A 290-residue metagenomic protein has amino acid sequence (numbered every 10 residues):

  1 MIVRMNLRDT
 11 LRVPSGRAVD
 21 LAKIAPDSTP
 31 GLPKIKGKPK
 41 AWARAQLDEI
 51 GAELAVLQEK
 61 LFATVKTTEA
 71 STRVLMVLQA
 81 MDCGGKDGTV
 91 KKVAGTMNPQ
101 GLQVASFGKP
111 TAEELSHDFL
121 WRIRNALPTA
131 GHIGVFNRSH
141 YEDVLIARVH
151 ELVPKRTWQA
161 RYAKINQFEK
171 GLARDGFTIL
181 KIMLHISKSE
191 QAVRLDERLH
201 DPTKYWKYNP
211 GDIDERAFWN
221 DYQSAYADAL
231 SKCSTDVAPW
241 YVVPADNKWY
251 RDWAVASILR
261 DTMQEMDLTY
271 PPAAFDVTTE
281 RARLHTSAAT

Functional and structural regions predicted by a protein language model:
M1-T290: Glycine-rich phosphate-binding loop of ATP-dependent small-molecule kinases
